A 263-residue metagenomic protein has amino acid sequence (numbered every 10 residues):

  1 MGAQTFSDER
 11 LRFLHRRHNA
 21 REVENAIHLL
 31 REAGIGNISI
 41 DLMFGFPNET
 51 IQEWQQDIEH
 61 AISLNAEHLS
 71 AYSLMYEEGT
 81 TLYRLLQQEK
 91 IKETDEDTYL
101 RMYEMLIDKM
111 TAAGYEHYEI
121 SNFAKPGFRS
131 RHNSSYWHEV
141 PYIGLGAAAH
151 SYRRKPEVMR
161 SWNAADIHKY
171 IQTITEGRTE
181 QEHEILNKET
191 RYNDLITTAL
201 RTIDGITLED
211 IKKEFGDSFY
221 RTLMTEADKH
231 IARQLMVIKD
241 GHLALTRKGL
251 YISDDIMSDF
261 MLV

Functional and structural regions predicted by a protein language model:
G2-D217: C-terminal scaffold of the Radical SAM
K109, K229, D259: Solvent-exposed, charged/polar functional surfaces in cytosolic regulatory/catalytic domains
G216-I231: Short amphipathic alpha-helical interaction segments
I231-G241: A short, conserved structural fragment
H242-T246: Minor-groove-contacting beta-hairpin "wing" of winged helix-turn-helix DNA-binding domains
K248-V263: Short, amphipathic alpha-helical interaction segments positioned at domain boundaries
